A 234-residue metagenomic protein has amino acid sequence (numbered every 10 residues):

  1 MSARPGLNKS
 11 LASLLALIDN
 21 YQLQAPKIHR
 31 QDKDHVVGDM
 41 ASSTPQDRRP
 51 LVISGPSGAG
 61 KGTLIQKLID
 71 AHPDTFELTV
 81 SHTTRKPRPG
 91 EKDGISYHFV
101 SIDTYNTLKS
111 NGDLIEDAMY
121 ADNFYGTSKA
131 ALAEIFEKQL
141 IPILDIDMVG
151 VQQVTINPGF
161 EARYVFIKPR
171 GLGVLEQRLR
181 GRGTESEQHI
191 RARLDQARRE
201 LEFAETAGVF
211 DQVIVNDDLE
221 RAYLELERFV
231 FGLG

Functional and structural regions predicted by a protein language model:
S2-K27, H35-T44, G181-E185, L201-G234: NTP-dependent small-molecule kinase module
I53: Hydrophobic anchor at the beta1->P-loop junction of P-loop NTPases
P56: P-loop (Walker A) phosphate-binding loop of NTP-binding proteins
K61: Conserved lysine of the Walker
I65-Q66: Post-Walker A alpha-helix
D70-L78: Post-Walker A helix-loop "phosphate-sensing" segment adjacent to the P-loop in P-loop NTPases
S81-P142, M148, Q152: ATP-dependent small-molecule kinase phosphotransfer cores that center on conserved nucleotide phosphate-binding segments
P142-D147, P158-G181: Conserved phosphate-donor/acceptor-positioning beta-strand/loop module used by diverse small-molecule
